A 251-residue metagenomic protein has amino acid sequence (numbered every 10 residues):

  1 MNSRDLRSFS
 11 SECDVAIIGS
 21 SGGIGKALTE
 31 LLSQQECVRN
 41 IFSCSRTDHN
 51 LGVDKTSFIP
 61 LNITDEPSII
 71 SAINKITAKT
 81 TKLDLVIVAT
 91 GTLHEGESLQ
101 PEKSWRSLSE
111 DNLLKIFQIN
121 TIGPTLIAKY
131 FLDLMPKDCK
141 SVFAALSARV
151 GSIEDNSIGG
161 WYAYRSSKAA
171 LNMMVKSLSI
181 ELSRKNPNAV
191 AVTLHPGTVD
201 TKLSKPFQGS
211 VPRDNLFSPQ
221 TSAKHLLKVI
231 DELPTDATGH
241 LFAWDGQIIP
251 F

Functional and structural regions predicted by a protein language model:
S20-Q34: N-terminal Rossmann NAD(P)H-binding glycine-rich loop of SDR-like oxidoreductase domains
E30, T125, A169-I180, A223-L227: Conserved active-site helix of classical SDR/Rossmann-fold NAD(P)-dependent CH-OH oxidoreductases
S33-G52: Conserved glycine-rich Rossmann-like NAD(P)H-binding loop of the short-chain dehydrogenase/reductase
G52-I69: Rossmann-fold cofactor-recognition segment
K75-T90, H94: A glycine-rich helix->loop->beta "capping" turn within Rossmann-like NAD(P)(H)-dependent oxidoreductase domains
T92-I119, K137-K185: Catalytic loop of short-chain dehydrogenase/reductase
G123, I127-F131, M135, M174-V175: Hydrophobic positions on the long internal alpha-helix of Rossmann-like NAD(P)-dependent oxidoreductase domains
T201, K205-F251: C-terminal helical subdomain
